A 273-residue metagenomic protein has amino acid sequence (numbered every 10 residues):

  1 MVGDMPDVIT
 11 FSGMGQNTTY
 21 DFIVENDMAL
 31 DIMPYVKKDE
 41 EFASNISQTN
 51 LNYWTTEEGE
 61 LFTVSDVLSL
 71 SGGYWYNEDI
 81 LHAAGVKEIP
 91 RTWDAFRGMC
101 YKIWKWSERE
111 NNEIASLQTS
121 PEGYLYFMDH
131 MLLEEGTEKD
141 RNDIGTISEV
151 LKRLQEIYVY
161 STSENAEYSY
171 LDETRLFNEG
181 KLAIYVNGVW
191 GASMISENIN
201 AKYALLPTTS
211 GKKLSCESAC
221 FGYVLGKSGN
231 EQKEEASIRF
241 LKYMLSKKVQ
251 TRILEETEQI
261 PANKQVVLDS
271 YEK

Functional and structural regions predicted by a protein language model:
M1, W93-G98, N165-E179: Short helix-initiation/N-cap motifs at beta->coil->alpha
M1-E25, K37-S44, E88, A166 (+4 more regions): Conserved N-terminal structural module of periplasmic/extracytoplasmic solute-binding proteins
M1-V2, H82-A84, V159-Y160, E197-V266: Extracytoplasmic/periplasmic substrate-recognition and gating elements
D7-T10, A183-G188: Paired acidic/hydrophobic, glycine-rich loop segments that form the ligand-binding mouth/hinge of periplasmic-binding
S12-S71, H82, K202-L206: Hinge/lid segment of periplasmic solute-binding proteins
G72-Y76, Y223-L225: Short glycine- and hydrophobic/aromatic-rich loop-to-beta-strand nucleating segment in the catalytic cores
F96, I103, D129, R175-G180 (+1 more regions): Hydrophobic residues within well-ordered alpha-helices
M99-K102, K139-Y168: Glycine-centered hinge/linker elements that transmit conformational signals in sensory and ligand-binding systems
